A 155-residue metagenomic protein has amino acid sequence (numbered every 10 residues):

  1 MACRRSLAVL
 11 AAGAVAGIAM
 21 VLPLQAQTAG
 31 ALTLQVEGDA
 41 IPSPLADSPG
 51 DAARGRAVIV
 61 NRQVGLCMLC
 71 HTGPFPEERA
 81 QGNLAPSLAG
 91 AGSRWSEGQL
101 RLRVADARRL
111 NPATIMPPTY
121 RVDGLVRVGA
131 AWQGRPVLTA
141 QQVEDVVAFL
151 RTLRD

Functional and structural regions predicted by a protein language model:
M1-R5: N-terminal secretory signal peptides that target proteins for export/translocation
V9-V21: Bacterial N-terminal signal peptides
L22-A26: Sec/Tat signal peptide C-region and signal peptidase I cleavage site
T28-R62: Electrostatic cytochrome c docking/interface patches
P49, M68, T72-R109, I115-G129: Gly/Gly-Pro-rich "capping" loops immediately C-terminal to redox-active cysteine motifs in periplasmic/lumenal
V60, S93, A105-R109, A148-D155: Sec-exported extracytoplasmic/periplasmic mature domains
R62-L66, P74, Q142: Short pre-active-site segment immediately N-terminal to redox-active cysteine/selenocysteine motifs in thiol-based
T119-D155: C-terminal capping alpha-helices of c-type cytochrome domains
